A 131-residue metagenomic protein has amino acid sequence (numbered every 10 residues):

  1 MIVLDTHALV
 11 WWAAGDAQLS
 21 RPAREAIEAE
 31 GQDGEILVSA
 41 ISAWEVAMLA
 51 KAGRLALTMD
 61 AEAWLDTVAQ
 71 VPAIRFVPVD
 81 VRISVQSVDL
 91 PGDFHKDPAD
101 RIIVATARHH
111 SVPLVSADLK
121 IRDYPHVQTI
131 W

Functional and structural regions predicted by a protein language model:
M1-V38, A52-T67, H110, K120 (+1 more regions): Short, well-structured N-terminal submotif of metal-dependent ribonuclease cores
V46: Phosphate/NTP-binding elements of NTP-utilizing enzymes
L49: ABC-type ATPase nucleotide-binding domain
A56-E62, V71-A117: Active-site neighborhoods of divalent-metal-dependent phosphate/nucleic-acid chemistry enzymes
P72, Y124-P125: Short, structured coil segments at secondary-structure junctions
D89-L90, V127-T129: Short secondary-structure transition/capping segments
